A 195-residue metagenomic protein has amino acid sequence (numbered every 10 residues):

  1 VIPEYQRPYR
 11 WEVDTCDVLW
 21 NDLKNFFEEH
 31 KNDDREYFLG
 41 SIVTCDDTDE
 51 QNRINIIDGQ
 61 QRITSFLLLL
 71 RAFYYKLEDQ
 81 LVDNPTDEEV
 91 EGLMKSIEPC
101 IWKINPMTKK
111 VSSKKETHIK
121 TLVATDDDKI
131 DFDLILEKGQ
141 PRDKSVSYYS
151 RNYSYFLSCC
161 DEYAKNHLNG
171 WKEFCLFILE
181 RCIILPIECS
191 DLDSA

Functional and structural regions predicted by a protein language model:
V1-A195: Glycine- and hydrophobic-rich flexible loops that cap the catalytic core of alpha/beta enzyme folds
